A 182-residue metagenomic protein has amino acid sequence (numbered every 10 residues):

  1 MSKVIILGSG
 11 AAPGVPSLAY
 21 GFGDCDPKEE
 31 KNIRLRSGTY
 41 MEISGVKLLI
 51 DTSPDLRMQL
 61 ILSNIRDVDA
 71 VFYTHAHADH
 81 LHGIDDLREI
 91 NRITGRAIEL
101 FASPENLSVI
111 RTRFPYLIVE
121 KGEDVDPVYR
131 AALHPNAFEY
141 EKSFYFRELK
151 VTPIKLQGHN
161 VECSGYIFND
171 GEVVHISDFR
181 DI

Functional and structural regions predicted by a protein language model:
M1-V174, R180-I182: Binuclear metal-dependent hydrolase catalytic cores
